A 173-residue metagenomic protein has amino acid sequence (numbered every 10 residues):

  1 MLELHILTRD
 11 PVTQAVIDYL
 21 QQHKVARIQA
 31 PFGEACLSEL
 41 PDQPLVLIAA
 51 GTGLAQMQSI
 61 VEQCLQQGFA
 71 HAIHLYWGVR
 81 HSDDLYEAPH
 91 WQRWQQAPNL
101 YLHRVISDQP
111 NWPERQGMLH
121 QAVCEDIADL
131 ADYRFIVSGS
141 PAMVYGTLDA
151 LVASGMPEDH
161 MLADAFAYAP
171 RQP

Functional and structural regions predicted by a protein language model:
M1-K24, V79-H81, I106-D108: Ferredoxin-reductase
T13, A72, Y76-P173: Reductase modules of NAD(P)H-dependent flavoproteins
A15, Q56-S59, G146-T147: Phosphate- and divalent-cation-binding pockets in alpha/beta enzyme and binding domains that engage nucleotide-derived
G33-L40: Short, Lys/Arg- and Gly-enriched loop/turn segments at beta-strand edges
P44-I48, I136: Conserved beta-strand elements of the Class I
L54-Q66: Histidine-anchored nucleotide/phosphate-binding helix
